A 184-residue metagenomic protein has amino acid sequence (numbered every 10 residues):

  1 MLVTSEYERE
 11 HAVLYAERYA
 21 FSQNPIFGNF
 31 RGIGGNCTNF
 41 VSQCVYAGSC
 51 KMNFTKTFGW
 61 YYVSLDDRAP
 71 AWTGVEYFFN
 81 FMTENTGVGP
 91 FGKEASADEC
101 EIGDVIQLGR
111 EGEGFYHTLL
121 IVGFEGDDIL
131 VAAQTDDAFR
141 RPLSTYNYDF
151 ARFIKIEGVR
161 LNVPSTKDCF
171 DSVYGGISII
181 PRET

Functional and structural regions predicted by a protein language model:
M1-T73: N-terminal capping segments
F54-T57, T118, L143: Short, solvent-exposed loop/turn and secondary-structure capping segments
Y61-Q134: ...with weaker cross-activation on analogous glycine-rich loops/strands in unrelated enzymes
T73-G74, R141-S144: Secondary-structure junction/capping motif
L130, S144-T184: Low-complexity, Gly/Ser/Thr/Pro-rich intrinsically disordered linker/tail segments
D137-F139: Short, surface-exposed beta-strand-loop junctions and turns on beta-sheet-rich folds
